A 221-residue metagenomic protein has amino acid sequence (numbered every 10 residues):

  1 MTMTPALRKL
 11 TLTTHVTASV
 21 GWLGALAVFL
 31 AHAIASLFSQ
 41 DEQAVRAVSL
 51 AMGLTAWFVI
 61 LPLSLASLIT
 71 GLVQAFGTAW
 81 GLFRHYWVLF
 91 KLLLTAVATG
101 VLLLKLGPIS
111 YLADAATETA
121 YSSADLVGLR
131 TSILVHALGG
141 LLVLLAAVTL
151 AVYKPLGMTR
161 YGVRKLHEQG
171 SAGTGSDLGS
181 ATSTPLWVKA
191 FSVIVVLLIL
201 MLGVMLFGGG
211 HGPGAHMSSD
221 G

Functional and structural regions predicted by a protein language model:
M1-G175, T184-I199: Polytopic transmembrane helical bundles with strong interfacial aromatic enrichment
G203-G221: Juxtamembrane boundary at the C-terminal end of a transmembrane helix
